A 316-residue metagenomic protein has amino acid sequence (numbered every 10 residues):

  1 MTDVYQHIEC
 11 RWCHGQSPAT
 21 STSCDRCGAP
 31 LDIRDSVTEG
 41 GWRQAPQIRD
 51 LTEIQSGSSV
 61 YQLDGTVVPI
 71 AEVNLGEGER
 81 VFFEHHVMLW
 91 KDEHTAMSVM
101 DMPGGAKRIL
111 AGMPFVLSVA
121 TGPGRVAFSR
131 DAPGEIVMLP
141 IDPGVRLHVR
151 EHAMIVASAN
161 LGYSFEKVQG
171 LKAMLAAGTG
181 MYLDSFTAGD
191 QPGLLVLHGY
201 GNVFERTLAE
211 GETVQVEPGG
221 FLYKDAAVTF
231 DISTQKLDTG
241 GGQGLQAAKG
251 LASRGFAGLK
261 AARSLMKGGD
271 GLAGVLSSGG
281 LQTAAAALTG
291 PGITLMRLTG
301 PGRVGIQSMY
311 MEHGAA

Functional and structural regions predicted by a protein language model:
D3, H7, R11-S21, D25-A316: Composition-driven recognition of glycine/serine/threonine/acidic- and proline-rich low-complexity segments and repeats
